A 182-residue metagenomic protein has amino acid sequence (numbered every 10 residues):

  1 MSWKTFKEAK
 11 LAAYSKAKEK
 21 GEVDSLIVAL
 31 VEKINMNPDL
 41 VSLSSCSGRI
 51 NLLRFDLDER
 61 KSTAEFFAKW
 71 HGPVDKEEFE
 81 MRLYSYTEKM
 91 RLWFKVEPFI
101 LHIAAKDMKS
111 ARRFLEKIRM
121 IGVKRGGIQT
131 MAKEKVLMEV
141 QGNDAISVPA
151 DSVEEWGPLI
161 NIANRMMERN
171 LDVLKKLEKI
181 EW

Functional and structural regions predicted by a protein language model:
M1-Y86, N161-W182: N-terminal, charge-rich interaction modules
Y84-K95: Short, flexible, solvent-exposed loop/turn segments with mixed acidic/basic and small polar residues
P98-I100: Short, solvent-exposed beta-strand edge segments and adjacent coil->beta transition regions
H102-A104, E139: Structured core elements
A105-S110: Helix N-cap motif at beta-to-alpha junctions
K117-W182: Helix-rich interaction surfaces within compact, conserved domain-sized segments that mediate assembly or partner
